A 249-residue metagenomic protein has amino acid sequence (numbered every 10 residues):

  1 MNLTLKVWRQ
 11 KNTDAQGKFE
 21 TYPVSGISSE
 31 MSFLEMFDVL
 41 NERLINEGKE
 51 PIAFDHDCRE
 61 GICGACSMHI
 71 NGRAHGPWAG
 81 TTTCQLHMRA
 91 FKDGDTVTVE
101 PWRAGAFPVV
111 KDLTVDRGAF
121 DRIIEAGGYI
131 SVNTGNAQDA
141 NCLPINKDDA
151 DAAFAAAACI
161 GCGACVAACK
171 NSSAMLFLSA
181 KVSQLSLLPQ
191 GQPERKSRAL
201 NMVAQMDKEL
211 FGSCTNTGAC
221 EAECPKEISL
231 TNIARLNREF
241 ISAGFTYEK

Functional and structural regions predicted by a protein language model:
M1-P23: Eukaryote-biased recognition of intrinsically disordered, low-complexity regulatory segments
K6-W8, S25, Q85-H87, T98-W102: Residues in well-ordered beta-strands of folded domains
E20-S32: Short, contiguous acidic and Ser/Thr-rich linear segments
M31-E50, V97-K249: Ferredoxin-type iron-sulfur electron-transfer modules in oxidoreductases and energy-metabolism complexes
A53-A65: Short, structured protein-protein interaction patches enriched in aromatics and acidic/basic residues, typified by
I62, M68-I70, C220: Functionalized membrane-embedded alpha-helices
I70-G94, V99: Glycine-rich phosphate/adenylate-binding loop and adjacent beta-alpha elements of nucleotide- or dinucleotide-binding
